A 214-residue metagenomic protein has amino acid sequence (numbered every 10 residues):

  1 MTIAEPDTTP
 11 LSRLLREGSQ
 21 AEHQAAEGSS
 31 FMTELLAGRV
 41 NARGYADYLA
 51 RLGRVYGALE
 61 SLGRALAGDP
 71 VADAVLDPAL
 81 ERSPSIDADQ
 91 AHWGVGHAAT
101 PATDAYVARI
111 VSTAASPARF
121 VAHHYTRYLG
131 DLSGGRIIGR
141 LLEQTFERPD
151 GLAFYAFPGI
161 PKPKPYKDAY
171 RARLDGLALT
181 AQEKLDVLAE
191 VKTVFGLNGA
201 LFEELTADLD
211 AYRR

Functional and structural regions predicted by a protein language model:
M1-R214: Metal- and O2-centered redox machinery and metal/ROS homeostasis
